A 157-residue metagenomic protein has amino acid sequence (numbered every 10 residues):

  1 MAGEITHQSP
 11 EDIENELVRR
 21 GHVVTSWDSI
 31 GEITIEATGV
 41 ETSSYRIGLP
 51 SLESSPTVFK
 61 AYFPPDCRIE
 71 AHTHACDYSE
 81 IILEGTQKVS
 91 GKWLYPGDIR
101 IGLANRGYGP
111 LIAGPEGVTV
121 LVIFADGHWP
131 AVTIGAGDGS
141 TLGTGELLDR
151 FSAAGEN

Functional and structural regions predicted by a protein language model:
M1-S54, D138, L148-N157: A short, N-terminal "cap"/entry segment at the start of jelly-roll beta-barrel domains of the cupin/DSBH fold
T38-G48, E53-T73, W93-P96, L103-G107: Conserved short histidine dyad/triad with adjacent acidic residue
A61-P64, T73-K88, W93, I123-A125: Short, conserved beta-strand element in jelly-roll/cupin
R68-Y78, A113-E116: Short, surface-exposed loop and linker segments with low hydrophobicity and enrichment for Pro/Ser/Thr
C76-Y78, G135-T144: Short intrinsically disordered coil segments
G91, P110-I112, R150-A154: Short, charged low-complexity intrinsically disordered segments located at boundaries of structured domains
W93-P96, A104-I134: Ligand-binding loop in jelly-roll beta-barrel domains
P130, G143-R150: Long terminal segments
